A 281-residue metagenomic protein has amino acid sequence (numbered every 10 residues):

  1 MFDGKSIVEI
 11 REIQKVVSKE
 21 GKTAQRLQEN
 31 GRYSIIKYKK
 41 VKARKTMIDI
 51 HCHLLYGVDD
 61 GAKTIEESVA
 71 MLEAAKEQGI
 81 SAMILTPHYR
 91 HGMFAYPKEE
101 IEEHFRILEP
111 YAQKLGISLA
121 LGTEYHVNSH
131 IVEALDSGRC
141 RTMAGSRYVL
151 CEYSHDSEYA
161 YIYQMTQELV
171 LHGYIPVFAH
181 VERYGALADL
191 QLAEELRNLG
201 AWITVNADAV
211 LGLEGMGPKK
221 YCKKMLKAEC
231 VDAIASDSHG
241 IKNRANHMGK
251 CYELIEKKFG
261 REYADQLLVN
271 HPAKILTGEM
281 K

Functional and structural regions predicted by a protein language model:
K5-I7, K15, R32-A43: Short, positively charged and aromatic/hydrophobic N-terminal segments
R32, M248, E253-K281: Mid-to-C-terminal alpha-helical segments outside catalytic/metal-binding sites
K37-G116: An N-terminally biased module of ancient metal coordination in phosphate/nucleic-acid-related enzymes
H53-L55, D59, H88-Y89, G122-N128 (+4 more regions): Active-site beta-loop-alpha junctions enriched in small/polar residues
K76, V170, L226-K227: Non-catalytic positions within long, well-ordered alpha-helices that form the structural scaffold/packing of enzyme
A95-T204: Extended substrate/RNA-proximal surfaces in nucleic-acid metabolism proteins
C230-N246: Short acidic/histidine-rich active-site segments
